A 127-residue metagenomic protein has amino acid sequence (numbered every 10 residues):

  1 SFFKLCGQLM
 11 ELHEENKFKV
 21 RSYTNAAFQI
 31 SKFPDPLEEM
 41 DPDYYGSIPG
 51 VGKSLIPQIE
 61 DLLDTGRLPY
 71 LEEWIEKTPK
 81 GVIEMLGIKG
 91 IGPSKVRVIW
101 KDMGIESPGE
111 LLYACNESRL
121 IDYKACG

Functional and structural regions predicted by a protein language model:
S1-P34: Double-stranded DNA-binding cores of transcription factors and transposases
R21-C126: Accessory alpha-helical DNA-binding modules that contact the DNA backbone or grooves
